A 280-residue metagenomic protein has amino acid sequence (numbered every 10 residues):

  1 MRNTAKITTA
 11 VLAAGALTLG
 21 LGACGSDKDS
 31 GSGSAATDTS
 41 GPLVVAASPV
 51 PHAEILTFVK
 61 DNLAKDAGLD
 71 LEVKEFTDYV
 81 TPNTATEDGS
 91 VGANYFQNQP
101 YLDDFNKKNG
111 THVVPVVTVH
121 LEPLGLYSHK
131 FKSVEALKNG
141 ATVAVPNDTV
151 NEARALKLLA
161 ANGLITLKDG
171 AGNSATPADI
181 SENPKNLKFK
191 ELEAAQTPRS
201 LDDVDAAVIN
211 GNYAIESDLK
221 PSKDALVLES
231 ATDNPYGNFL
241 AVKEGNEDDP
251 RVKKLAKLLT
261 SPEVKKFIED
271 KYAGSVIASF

Functional and structural regions predicted by a protein language model:
I7, G20-T39: Bacterial lipoprotein signal-peptidase II cleavage site
D38-V50, L69-E75, T142-V143: Short, well-ordered beta-strand elements
V50-E72, T81: Short, polar/charged alpha-helical segment
V73-T84, G172-R199: Short helix-initiation/N-cap motifs at beta->coil->alpha
E87-Q97, A141, L164, K185-L187 (+1 more regions): Alpha-to-beta junction loops
D104-V116, F131, D203, V208 (+1 more regions): Ligand-binding "clamshell"
V116-I165, K265: A conserved helix-loop-strand patch within extracytoplasmic ligand-binding domains of the periplasmic binding
P123-V134, Y236-D249: A bilobed periplasmic-binding-protein/Venus flytrap-type ligand-binding module shared by bacterial periplasmic
